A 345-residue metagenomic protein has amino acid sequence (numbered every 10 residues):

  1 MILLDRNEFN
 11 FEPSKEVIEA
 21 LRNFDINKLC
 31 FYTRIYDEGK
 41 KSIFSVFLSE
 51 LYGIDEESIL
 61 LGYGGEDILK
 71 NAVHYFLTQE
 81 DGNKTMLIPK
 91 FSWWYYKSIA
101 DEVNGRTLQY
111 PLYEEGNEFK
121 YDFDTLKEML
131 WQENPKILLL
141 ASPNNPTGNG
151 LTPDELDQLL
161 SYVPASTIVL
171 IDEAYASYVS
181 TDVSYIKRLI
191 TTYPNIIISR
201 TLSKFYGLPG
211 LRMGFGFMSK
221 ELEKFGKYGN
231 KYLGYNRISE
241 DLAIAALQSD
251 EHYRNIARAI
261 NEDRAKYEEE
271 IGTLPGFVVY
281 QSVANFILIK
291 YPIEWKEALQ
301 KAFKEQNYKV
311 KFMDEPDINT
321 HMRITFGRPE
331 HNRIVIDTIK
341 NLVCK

Functional and structural regions predicted by a protein language model:
M1-G64, I68: N-terminal small-domain helix-loop-helix segment of the aminotransferase-like
E12-S14, V103, N195-T273, F277-Y280: PLP-dependent aminotransferase class I/II
D55-I59, N83-T85, S166, E173 (+2 more regions): Short acidic capping loops at alpha-helix termini that bridge into adjacent secondary structure
Y75-L140: PLP-dependent aminotransferase-like
N117-S180: Active-site phosphate-binding strand-loop segment of PLP-dependent enzymes
D154, K301, E305-Q306, K311 (+1 more regions): PLP-dependent enzyme catalytic core of the Aspartate aminotransferase-like
N261, I271-Q306, M322, F326: Conserved PLP-binding catalytic core of the aspartate aminotransferase-like
